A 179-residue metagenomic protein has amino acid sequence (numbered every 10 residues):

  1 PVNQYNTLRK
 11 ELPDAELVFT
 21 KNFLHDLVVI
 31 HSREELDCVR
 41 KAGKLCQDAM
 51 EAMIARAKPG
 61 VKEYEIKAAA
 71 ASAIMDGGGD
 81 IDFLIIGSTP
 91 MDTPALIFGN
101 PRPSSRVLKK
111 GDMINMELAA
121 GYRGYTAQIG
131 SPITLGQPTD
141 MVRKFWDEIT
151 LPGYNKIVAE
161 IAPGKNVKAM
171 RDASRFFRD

Functional and structural regions predicted by a protein language model:
P1-D179: Active-site neighborhoods and metal-handling regions in enzymes and metal-associated proteins
